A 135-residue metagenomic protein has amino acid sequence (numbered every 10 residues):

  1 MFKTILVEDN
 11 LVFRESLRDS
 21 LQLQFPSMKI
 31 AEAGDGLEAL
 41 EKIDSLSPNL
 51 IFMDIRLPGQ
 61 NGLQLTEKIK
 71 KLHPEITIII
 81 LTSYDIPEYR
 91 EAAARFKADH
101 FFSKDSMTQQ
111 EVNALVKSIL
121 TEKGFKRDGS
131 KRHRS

Functional and structural regions predicted by a protein language model:
E8: Conserved acidic carboxylate
L11-A31: Two-component/phosphorelay signaling modules centered on CheY-like receiver
E32-L50: Acidic, metal-coordinating helix/loop segments flanking the phosphotransfer/catalytic sites of two-component signaling
D35, N61-Q64: Acidic catalytic/metal-coordinating carboxylates
E41, L63-P74: Short amphipathic alpha-helix used as the core "switch/output" element in two-component signaling
P58, I86: The feature encodes the CheY-like receiver
G62, A94-H100: As written
